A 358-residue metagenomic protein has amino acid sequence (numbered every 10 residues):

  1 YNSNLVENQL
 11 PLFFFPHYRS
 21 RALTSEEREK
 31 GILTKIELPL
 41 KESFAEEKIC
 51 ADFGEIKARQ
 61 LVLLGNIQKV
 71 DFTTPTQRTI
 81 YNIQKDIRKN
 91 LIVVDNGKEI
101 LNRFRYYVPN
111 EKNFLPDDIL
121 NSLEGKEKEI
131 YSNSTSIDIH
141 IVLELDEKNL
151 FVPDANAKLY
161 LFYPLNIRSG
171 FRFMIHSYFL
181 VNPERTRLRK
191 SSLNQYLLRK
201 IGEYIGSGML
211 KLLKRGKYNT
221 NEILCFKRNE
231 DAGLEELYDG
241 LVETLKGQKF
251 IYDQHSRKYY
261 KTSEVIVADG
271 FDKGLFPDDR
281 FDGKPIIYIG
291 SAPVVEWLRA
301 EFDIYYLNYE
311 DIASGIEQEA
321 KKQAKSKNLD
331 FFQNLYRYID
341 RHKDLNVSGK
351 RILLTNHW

Functional and structural regions predicted by a protein language model:
Y1-G97: GHKL-type ATPase core
E7-P16, F44-K48, S134-H140, E147-A155 (+1 more regions): Short linear motifs at secondary-structure transitions and domain/linker junctions
F14-R21, A51-G54, S122, L143 (+2 more regions): Short amphipathic alpha-helical surface micro-motifs
L40, L145-W358: Amphipathic alpha-helical coiled-coil/helical-bundle segments that mediate oligomerization/assembly and other
L61-I67, I137-L143, I201-M209: Short, Φ-rich (hydrophobic/aromatic) sequence segments
T73-E184, R199-G202, Q248, S256 (+1 more regions): GHKL/Bergerat-fold ATPase module in large chromosome/replication-associated machines
